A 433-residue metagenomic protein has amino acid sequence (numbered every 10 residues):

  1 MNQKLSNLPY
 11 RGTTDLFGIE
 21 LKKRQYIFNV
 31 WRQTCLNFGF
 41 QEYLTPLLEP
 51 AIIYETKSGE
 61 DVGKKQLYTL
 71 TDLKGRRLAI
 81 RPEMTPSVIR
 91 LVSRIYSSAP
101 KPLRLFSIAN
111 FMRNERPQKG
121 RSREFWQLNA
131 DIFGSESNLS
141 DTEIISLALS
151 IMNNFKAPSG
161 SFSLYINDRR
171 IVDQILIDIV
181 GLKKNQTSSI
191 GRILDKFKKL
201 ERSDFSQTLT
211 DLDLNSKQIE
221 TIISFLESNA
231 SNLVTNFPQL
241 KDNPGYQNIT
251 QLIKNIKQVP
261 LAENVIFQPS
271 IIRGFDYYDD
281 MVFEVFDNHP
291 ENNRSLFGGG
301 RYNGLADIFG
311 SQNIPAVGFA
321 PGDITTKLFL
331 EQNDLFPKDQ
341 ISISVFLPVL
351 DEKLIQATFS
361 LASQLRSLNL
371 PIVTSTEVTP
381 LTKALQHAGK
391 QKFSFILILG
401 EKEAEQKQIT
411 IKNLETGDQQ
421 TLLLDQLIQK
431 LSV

Functional and structural regions predicted by a protein language model:
M1-P86, T142-S146, S163-Y165, R170: TRNA-binding/sensing appendages of the translation machinery
F17, K183, L212-N215: Ser/Thr-centered flexible coil motifs
K23-F38, E49-P50, T85-Y96, R104-A157 (+1 more regions): Positively charged, Gly/Ser-enriched RNA/tRNA-binding surfaces
G63-K74, G181-D204, D287-H289: Acidic, His- and aromatic-enriched active-site or binding-groove loops in soluble protein domains that engage sugars
S122-L128, I166-Q174: Short, conserved phosphate-binding/catalytic loop or strand-edge motifs used in phosphoryl-/nucleotidyl-transfer
L149-N153, R170-D178: Hydrophobic mid-domain F-helix/FG-region of cytochrome P450s
G160-R170, I190, I266-I272: Short, surface-exposed recognition loops or helix-turn segments adjacent to catalytic cores
